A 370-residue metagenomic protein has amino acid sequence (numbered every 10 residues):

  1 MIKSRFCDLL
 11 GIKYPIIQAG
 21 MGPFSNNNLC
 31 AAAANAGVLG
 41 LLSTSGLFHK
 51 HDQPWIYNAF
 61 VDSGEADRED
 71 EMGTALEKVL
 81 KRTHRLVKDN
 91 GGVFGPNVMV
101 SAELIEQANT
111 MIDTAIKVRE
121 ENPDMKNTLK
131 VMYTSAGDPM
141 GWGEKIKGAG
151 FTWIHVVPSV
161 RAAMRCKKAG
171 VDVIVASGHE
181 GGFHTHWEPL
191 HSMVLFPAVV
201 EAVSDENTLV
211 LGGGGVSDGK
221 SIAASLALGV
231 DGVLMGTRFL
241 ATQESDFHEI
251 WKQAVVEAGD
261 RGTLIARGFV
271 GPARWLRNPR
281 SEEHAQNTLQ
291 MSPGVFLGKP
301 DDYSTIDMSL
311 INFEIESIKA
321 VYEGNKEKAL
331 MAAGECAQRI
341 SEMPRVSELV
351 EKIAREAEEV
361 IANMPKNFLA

Functional and structural regions predicted by a protein language model:
M1-E206: Active-site entrance/lid segments in N-terminal catalytic domains of soluble metabolic enzymes
F24, G215-S217: Residue-level detector of alpha-helix initiation sites
T185-L209, S217-A370: Conserved active-site-proximal phosphate/metal-binding subdomains
